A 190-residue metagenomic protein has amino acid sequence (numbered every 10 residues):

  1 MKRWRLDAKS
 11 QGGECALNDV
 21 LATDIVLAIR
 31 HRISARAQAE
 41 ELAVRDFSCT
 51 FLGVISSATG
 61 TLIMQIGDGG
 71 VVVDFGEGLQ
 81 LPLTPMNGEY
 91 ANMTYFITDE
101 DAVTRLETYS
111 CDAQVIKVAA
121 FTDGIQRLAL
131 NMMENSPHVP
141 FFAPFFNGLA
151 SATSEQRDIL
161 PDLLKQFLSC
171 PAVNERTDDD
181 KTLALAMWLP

Functional and structural regions predicted by a protein language model:
M1-G13: Primarily the active-site beta-strand->alpha-helix module of PP2C/PPM metal-dependent phosphatases, and frequently
A8-Q11, N18, F145, R157: Long, charge-rich alpha-helical interaction segments
S10-V72, E107-S110, E175: Catalytic core of PPM/PP2C metal-dependent serine/threonine phosphatase domains
I29-L42, V73-A113, L149, L164-N174: PP2C/PPM family metal-dependent serine/threonine protein phosphatase catalytic domain, recognizing the conserved
V44-A58, L62, N87-N131: Acidic loop->beta-strand submotif enriched in PP2C/PPM serine/threonine phosphatases
A58-G60, E77-G78, D180: Beta-strand-connecting loop/turn residues
G67-V71, E77-E89, N131-F146: Short, surface-exposed, charged loop/turn segments at secondary-structure junctions
D101-P190: C-terminal catalytic subdomain
